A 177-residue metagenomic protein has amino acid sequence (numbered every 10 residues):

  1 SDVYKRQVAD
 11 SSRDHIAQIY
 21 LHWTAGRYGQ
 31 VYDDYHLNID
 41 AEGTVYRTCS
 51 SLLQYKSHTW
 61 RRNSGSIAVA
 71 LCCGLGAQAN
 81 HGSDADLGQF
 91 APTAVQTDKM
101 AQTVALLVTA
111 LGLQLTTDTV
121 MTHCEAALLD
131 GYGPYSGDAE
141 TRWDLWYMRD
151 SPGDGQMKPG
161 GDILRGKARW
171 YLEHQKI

Functional and structural regions predicted by a protein language model:
S1, K5-Y55: Short, conserved "active-site rim" segments that organize catalytic pockets and cofactor/ligand binding
K5-R13, G74-I177: Basic/polar, cationic surfaces and motifs that engage anionic cell-wall and phosphate/carboxylate ligands
Q18, S66-A68, T119: Structural preference for beta-strand elements that scaffold enzyme active sites
D33, G65, T116: Residue-level signal for beta-strand positions within conserved beta-sheet cores that form or flank
N38-D40, T44-A94: Peptidoglycan-targeting cell-wall enzymes and recognition modules
